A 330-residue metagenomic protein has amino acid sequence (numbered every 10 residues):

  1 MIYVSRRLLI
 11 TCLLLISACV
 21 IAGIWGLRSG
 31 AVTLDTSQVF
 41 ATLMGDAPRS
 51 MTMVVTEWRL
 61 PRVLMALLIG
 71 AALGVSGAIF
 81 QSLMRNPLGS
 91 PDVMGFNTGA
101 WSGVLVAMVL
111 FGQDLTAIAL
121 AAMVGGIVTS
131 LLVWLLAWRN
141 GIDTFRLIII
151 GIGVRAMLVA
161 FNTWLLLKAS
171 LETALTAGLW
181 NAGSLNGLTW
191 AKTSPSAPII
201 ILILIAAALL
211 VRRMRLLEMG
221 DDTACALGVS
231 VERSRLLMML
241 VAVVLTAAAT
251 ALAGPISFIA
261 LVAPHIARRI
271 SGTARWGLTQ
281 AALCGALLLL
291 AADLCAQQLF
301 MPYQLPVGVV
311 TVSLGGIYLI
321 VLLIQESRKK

Functional and structural regions predicted by a protein language model:
M1-K330: Alpha-helical transmembrane segments in inner-membrane proteins
